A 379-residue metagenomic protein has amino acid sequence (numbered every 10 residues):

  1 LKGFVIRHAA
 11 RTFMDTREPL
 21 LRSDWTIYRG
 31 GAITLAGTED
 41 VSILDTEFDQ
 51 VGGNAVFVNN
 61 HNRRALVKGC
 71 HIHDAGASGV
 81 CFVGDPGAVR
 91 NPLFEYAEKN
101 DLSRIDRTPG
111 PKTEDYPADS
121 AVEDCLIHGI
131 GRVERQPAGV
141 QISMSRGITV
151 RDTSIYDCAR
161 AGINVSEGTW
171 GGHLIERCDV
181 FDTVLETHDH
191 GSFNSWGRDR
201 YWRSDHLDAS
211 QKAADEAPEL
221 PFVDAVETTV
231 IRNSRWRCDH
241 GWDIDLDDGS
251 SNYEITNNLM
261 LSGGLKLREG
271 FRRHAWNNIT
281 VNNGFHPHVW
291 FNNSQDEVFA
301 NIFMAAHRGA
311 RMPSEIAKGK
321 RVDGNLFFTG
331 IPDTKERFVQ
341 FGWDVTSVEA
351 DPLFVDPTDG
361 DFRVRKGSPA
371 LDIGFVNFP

Functional and structural regions predicted by a protein language model:
K2-D49, A88-K112, V348-A350, T358-P379: Extracellular polysaccharide-degrading/modifying enzymes targeting complex plant/algal/animal polysaccharides
K2-H8, E39-G53, N62-A77, P86-T108 (+9 more regions): Right-handed parallel beta-helix
F13-M14, G31-G37, N54-H61, S78-G84 (+11 more regions): Glycine-rich beta-solenoid repeat tracts in large extracellular/virion proteins
T16-R22, N91, S204-V223: Low-complexity, polar-biased intrinsically disordered regions enriched in Pro/Ser/Thr/Gly
P19-R29, R104-I105, G131-E134, A213-D215 (+1 more regions): Short glycine/proline-rich turn/loop motifs
T26, G31, D49, H73 (+5 more regions): Preference for short coil/turn "hinge" residues that link or interrupt alpha-helices
C81, V133, Q141, Y156 (+8 more regions): Compositionally biased, intrinsically disordered low-complexity regions
V89, G191, W196-S210, S294-P379: Acidic, glycine- and Ser/Thr-rich low-complexity intrinsically disordered tracts in extracellular/secreted proteins
